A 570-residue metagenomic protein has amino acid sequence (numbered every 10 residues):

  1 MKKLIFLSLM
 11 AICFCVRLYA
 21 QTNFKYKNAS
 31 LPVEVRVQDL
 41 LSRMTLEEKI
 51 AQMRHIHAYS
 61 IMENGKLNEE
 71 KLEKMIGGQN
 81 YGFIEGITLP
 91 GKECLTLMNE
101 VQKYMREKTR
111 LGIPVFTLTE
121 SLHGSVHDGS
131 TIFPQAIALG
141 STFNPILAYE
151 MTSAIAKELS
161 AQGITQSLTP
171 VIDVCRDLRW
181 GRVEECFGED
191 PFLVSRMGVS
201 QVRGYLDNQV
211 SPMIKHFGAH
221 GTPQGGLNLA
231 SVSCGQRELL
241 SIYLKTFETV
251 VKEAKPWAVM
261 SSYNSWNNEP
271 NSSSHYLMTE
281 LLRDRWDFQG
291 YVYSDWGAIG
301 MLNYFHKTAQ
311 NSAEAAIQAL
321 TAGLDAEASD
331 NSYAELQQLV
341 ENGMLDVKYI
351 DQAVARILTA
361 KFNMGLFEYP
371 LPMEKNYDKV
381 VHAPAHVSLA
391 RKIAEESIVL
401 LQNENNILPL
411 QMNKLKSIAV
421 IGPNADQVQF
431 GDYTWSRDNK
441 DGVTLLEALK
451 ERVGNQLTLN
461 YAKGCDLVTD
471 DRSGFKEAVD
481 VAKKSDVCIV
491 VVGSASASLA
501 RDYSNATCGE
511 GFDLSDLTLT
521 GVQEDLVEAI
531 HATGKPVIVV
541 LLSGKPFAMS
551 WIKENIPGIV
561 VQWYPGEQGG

Functional and structural regions predicted by a protein language model:
M1-N23: Bacterial Sec-dependent N-terminal signal peptides
R17-G570: Glycoside hydrolase catalytic-domain context in secreted enzymes
